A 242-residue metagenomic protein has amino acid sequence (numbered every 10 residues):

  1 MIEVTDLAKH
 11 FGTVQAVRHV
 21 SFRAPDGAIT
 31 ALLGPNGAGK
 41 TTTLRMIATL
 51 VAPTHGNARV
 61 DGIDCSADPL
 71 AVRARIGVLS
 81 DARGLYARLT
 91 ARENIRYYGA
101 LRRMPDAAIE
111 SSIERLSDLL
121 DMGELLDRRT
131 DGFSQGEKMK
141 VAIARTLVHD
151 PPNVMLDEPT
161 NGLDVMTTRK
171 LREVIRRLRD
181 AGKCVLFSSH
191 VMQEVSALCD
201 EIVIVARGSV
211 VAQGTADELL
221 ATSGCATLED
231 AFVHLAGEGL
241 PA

Functional and structural regions predicted by a protein language model:
G56-A67, V72: Conserved ABC transporter NBD signature motif
R96, A100, A107-L125, E173: Conserved ABC ATPase "signature" region
I143: Hydrophobic anchor residue at the start of the ABC signature
V154-E158: Catalytic Walker B motif of ABC-type/P-loop ATPase nucleotide-binding domains
Q213-G214: ABC ATPase "signature
